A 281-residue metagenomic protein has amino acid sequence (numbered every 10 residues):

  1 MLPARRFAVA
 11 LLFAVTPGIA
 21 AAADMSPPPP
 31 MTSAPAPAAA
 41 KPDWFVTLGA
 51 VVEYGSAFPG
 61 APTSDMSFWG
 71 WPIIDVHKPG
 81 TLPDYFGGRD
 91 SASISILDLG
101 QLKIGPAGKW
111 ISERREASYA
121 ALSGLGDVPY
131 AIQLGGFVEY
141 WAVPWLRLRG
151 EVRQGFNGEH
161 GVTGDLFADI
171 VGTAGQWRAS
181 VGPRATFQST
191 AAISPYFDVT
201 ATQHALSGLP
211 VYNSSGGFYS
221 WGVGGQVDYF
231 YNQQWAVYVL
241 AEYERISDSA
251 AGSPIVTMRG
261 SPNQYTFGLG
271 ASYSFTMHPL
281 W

Functional and structural regions predicted by a protein language model:
M1-D43, T276-W281: Cleavable N-terminal export/targeting peptides
A20-Y54, W71-G87, S91: N-terminal periplasmic/intermembrane-space "pro-region" immediately following the signal or transit peptide
A40-L48, M66-G70, D98-I104, I132 (+7 more regions): Outer-envelope beta-barrel architecture signal
L48, P72-I74, A92, G136 (+5 more regions): Membrane-embedded beta-strands of outer-membrane beta-barrel proteins, especially the hydrophobic/small aromatic
L48-S56, L82-S91, Y119-S123, L146-F156 (+1 more regions): Transmembrane beta-strand segments that form the barrel wall of outer-membrane beta-barrel proteins
L48-Y54, P106-W110, G136, G150-Q154 (+2 more regions): Transmembrane beta-barrel strands of outer-membrane/channel proteins
F58-M66, D127-Y130, R153-T163: Solvent-exposed loop/turn segments connecting transmembrane beta-strands in outer-membrane beta-barrel proteins
G80, G155-S261, Y273-W281: Outer-membrane beta-barrel transmembrane domain signature
